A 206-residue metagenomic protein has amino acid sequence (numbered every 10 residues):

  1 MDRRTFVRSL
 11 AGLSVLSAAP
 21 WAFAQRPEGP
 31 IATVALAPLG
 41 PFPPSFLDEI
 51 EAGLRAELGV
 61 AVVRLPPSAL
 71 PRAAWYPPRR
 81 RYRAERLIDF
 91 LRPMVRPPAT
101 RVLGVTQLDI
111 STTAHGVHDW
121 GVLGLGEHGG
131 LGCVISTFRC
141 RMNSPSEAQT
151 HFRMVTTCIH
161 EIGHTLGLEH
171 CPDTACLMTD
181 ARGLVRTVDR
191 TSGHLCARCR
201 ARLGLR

Functional and structural regions predicted by a protein language model:
T5-A24: N-terminal export signals
Q25-G29: Cleaved targeting-peptide boundary
P30-T33, A99, G129, G193: A structure-centric signal for secondary-structure junctions around beta-strands
I31-P43: Fold-level signature of zinc-dependent metallopeptidase catalytic domains
A35, V102-G104, C133-V134, L177 (+1 more regions): Generic structural signal for residues positioned in beta-strands
P41-T157, E169: Metzincin-family zinc-dependent endopeptidase catalytic domain
C140-R206: The catalytic-center signature of Zn2+-dependent metalloproteases
